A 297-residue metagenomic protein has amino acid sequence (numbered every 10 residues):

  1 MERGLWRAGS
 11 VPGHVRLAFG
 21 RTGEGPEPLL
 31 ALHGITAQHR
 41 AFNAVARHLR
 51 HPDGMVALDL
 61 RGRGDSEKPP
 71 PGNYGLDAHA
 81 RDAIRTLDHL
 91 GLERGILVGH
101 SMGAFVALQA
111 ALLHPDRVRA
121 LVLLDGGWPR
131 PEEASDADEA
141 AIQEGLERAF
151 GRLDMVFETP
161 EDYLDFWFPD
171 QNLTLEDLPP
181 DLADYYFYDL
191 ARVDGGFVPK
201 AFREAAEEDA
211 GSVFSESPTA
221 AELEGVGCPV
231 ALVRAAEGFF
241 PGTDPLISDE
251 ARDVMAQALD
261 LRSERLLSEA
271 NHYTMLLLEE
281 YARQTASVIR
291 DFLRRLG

Functional and structural regions predicted by a protein language model:
P12-T22: A short loop-to-beta-strand scaffold at the N-terminal edge of the catalytic core in hydrolase folds
G20-K68: Conserved HGGG/HGGXW glycine-rich cap/lid loop of the alpha/beta-hydrolase fold
V56, L60-V98, A270: Active-site loop/oxyanion-hole signature of alpha/beta-hydrolase fold enzymes
E93-D136: Conserved hydrolase catalytic core segment
P131-K200, A206-S217: Helix-rich cap/lid subdomain of alpha/beta-hydrolase
A191-A258: Conserved serine/cysteine hydrolase catalytic core
A256-E269: Catalytic histidine neighborhood in serine/cysteine hydrolases with alpha/beta-hydrolase-type architecture
L267-E280: Catalytic histidine-centered segment of alpha/beta-hydrolase-like enzymes
